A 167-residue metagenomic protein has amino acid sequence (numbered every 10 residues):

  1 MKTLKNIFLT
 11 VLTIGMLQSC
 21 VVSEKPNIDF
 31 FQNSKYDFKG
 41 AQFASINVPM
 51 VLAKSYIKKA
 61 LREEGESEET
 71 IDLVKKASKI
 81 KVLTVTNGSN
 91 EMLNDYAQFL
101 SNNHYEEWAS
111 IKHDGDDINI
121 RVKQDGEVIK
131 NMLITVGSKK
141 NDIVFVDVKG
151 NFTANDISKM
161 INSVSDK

Functional and structural regions predicted by a protein language model:
M1-F8: Bacterial N-terminal signal peptides that target proteins for export
Q18-S19: C-terminal motif of bacterial Sec signal peptides marking the signal peptidase cleavage site
V22, D37-A44, E69-T84, E91: Intrinsically disordered, low-complexity terminal regions
K25-S34: Short, low-complexity, disordered segments immediately C-terminal to signal peptides in bacterial exported proteins
A41-K75: Post-signal-peptide N-terminal segment of Sec-exported extracytoplasmic proteins
K79-D116: Mid-length scaffold segments of soluble, non-membrane domains
R121-T153: A short, solvent-exposed beta-edge/loop patch
S158-K167: A recognition module on extended beta-rich or small alphabeta surfaces enriched in W/G with H and D/E
